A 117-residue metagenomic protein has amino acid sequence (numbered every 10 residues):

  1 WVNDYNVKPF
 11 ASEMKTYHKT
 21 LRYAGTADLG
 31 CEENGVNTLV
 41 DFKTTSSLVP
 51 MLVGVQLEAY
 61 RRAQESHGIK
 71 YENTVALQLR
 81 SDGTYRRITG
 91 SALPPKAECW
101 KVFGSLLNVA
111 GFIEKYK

Functional and structural regions predicted by a protein language model:
W1-T16: A non-catalytic, helix-rich entry segment at domain boundaries
M14-K117: Nucleic-acid nuclease catalytic cores
